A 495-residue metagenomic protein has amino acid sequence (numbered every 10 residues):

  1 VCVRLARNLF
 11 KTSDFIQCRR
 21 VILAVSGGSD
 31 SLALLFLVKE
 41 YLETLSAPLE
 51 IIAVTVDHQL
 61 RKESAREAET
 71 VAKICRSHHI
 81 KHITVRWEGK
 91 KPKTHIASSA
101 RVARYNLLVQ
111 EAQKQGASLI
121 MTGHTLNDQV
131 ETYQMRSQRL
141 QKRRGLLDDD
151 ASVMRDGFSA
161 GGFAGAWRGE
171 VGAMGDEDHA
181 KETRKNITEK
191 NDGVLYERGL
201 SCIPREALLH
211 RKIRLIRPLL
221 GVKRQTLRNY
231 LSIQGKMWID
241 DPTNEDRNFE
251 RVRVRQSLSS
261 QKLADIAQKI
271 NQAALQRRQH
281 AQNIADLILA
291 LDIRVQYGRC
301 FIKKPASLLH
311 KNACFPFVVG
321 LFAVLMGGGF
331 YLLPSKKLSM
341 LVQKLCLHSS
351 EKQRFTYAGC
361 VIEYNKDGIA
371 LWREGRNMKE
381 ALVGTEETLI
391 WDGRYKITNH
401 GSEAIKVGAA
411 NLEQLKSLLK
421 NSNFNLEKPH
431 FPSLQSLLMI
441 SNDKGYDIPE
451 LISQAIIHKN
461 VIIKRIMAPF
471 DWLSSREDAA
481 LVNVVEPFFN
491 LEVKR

Functional and structural regions predicted by a protein language model:
V1-Y196, Q225, I233, K444: ATP-dependent adenylation/nucleotidyltransferase module used to activate substrates
V3-R4, A65-E69, T94, Q225 (+5 more regions): Generic alpha-helical secondary structure signal
A6, S13-S26, I52, W87 (+7 more regions): AMP-forming adenylation/ATP pyrophosphatase catalytic core
F36-Y41, T84-K93, I120-M121, I213-L219 (+4 more regions): Bulky hydrophobic/aromatic packing residues
Y41, A103, E111, E206 (+5 more regions): Generic structural signal for bulky hydrophobic/aromatic residues embedded in well-ordered secondary structure
K93-I96, E250-V252, K416: Short, solvent-exposed polar/charged micro-motifs at secondary-structure junctions
A117, T125-E177, T183-Y331: Flexible helical/loop "lid" subdomain adjacent to adenine-nucleotide binding pockets
